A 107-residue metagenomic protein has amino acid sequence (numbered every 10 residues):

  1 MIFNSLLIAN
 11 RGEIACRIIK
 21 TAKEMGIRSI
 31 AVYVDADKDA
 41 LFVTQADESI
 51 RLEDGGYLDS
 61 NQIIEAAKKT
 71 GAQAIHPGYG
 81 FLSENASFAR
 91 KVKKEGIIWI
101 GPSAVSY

Functional and structural regions predicted by a protein language model:
M1-Y107: N-terminal beta-alpha lobe that positions the nucleotide/phosphoryl donor in ATP/NTP-coupled carboxylate activation
